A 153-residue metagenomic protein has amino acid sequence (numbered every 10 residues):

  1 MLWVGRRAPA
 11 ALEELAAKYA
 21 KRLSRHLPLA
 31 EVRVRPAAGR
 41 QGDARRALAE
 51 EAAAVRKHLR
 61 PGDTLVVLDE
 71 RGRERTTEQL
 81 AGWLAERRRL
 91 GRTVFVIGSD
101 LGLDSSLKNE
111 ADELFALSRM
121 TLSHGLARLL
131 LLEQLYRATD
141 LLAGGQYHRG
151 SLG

Functional and structural regions predicted by a protein language model:
M1, V66, G98, L131: Conserved RecA-like P-loop NTPase ATPase core
M1-L65, D140: RNA substrate-binding interface of SAM-dependent RNA methyltransferases
R7, E74, D100, D104 (+2 more regions): Gly/Ser/Thr-rich beta-alpha loop segments that engage phosphate groups in nucleotides
E13-A16, T77-E78, K108, R128: Conserved strand-to-helix beginnings and helix N-cap segments that scaffold or border functional pockets
K18-Y19, G82-A85, D112-E113: Glycine-rich, phosphate-binding/catalytic loops in enzymes
R35-A37, R71, M120: Short, solvent-exposed coil/turn elements at secondary-structure transition points
G39-V94, L101-K108: Portal/gating segments that form or line small-molecule/metal binding sites
S105-G153: Structured adenosyl-cofactor binding patch, chiefly the S-adenosyl-L-methionine
